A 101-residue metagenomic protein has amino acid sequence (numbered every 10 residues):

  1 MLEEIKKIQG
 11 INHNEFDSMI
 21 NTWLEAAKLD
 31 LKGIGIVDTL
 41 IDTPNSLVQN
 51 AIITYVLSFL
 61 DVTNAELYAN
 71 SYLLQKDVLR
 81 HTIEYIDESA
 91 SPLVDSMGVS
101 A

Functional and structural regions predicted by a protein language model:
M1-V48, E84-A101: Conserved short "hinge" loops at termini or chain/domain junctions
N12-E15, L60, N64: Short coil/turn residues that cap or connect secondary-structure elements
N50-V62: Short, hydrophobic/amphipathic alpha-helical patches that form generic packing surfaces within helical domains
S58, L74, H81-Y85, P92: Exposed, low-complexity/repetitive linear segments and helix-based recognition motifs, biased toward charged/polar
V62-H81: C-terminal structural segments of small proteins and small subunits
